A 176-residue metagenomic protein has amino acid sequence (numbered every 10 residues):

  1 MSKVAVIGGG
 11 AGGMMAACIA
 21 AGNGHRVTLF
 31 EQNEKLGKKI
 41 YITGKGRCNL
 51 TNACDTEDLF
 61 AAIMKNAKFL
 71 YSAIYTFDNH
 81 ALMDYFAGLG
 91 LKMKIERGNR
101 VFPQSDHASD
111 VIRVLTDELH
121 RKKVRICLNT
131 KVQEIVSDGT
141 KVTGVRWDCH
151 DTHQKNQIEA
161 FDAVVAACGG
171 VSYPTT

Functional and structural regions predicted by a protein language model:
M1-K3, E96, N129, F161: Phosphate-coordination loops involved in phosphoryl transfer and adenosine-cofactor binding
S2-L29: N-terminal Rossmann-like FAD-binding beta1-loop-alpha1 element of flavoenzymes
I7, I42, A166-A167: Redox-cofactor binding/interface segments in oxidoreductases and associated redox assembly factors
G10-G12, K35, G170-S172: Residue-level detector of alpha-helix initiation sites
M15, I19, I40, V164: Hydrophobic/aromatic ligand-binding patch that stacks against planar heteroaromatic rings of cofactors or nucleotides
M15, I19, N23, E34 (+3 more regions): Mobile amphipathic helical/loop "lid" adjacent to a hydrophobic cofactor/ligand pocket
Q32-R125: Conserved N-terminal/central alpha/beta ligand/cofactor-binding core
S109, V114-T176: Predominantly flavin-linked oxidoreductase catalytic cores and closely associated redox partners
